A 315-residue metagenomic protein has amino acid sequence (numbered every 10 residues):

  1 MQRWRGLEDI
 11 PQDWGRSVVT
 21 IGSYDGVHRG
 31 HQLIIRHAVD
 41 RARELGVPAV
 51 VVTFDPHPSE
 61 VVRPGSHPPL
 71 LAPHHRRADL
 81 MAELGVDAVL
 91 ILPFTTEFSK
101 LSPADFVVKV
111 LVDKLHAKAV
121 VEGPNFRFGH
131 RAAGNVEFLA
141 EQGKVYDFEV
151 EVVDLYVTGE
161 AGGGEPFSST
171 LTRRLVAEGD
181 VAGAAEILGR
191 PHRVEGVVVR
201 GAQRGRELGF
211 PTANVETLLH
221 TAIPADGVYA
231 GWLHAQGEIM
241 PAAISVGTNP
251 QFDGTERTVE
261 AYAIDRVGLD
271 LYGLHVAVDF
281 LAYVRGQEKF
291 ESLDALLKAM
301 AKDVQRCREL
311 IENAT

Functional and structural regions predicted by a protein language model:
Q2-D9, P69, L90: Short acidic-hydrophobic, aromatic-tinged amphipathic segments that line or gate anion-handling sites
P11-P73: N-terminal catalytic cores of NTP/NDP-binding nucleotidyl/phosphoryl-transfer enzymes
H28, M81, V120, A184 (+2 more regions): Residue-level signal for inorganic ion chemistry
V51, I91, V150-V153: A structural preference for short, hydrophobic beta-strand core positions in alpha/beta folds
E60-Y146: N-terminal Rossmann-like or analogous alpha/beta NTP/dinucleotide-binding catalytic cores that position adenine
G143-G247: Glycine-rich, Lys/Arg-enriched anion-binding loops that position phosphate/diphosphate groups for phosphoryl
G201-T315: Phosphate/ribose-recognition catalytic cores of enzymes acting on nucleotide-derived substrates
